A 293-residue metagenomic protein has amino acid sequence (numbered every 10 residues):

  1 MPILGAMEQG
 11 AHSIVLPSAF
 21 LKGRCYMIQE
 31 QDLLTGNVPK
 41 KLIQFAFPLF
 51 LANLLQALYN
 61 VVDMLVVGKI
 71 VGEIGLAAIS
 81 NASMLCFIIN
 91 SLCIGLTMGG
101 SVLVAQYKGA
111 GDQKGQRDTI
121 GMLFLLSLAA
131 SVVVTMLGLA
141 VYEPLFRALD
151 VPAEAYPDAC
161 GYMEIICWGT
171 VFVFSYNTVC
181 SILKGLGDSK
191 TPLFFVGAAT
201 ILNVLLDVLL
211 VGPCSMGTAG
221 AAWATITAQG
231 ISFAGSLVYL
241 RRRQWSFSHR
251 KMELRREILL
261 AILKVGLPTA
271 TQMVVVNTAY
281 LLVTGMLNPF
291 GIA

Functional and structural regions predicted by a protein language model:
I3-M7, S13-A46, V104-V171, P213-L267: Short alpha-helical transmembrane segments in multi-pass integral membrane proteins
Q44-D63, I165, Y176, A199 (+4 more regions): Transmembrane helical elements of multi-pass membrane transporters/channels
F50, L54, I88, L92 (+12 more regions): Residue-level signature of the transmembrane alpha-helical core of multi-pass small-molecule transporters
L58-A77, F146-A153, L209-M216, V274-A293: Helix-terminus/linker motif at the lipid-water interface of multi-pass membrane proteins
V71-M84, A159, M163, A222 (+1 more regions): Small-residue hotspots at the loop-to-helix junctions and early N-terminal turns of transmembrane alpha-helices
L76-M136, V173-P192, T284-N288: Small-residue-rich hydrophobic transmembrane alpha-helices
I88, N203-V208, F233-L237: Hydrophobic transmembrane alpha-helices of multi-pass small-molecule transporters
S127, I182-L205, A219-I226: Alpha-helical transmembrane segments of multi-pass membrane transporters/permeases
